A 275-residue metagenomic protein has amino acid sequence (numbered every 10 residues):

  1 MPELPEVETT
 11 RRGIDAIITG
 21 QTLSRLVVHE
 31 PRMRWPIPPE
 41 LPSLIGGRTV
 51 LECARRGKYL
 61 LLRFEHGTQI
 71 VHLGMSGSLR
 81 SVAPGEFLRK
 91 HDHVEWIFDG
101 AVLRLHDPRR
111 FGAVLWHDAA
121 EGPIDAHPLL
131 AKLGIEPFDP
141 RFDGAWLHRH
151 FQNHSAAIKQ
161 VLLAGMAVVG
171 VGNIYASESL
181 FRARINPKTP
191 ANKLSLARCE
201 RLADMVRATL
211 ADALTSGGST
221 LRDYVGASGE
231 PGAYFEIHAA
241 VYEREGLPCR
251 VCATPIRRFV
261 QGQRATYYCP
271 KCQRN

Functional and structural regions predicted by a protein language model:
M1-N275: Structured catalytic/nucleic-acid-binding cores of DNA maintenance enzymes
